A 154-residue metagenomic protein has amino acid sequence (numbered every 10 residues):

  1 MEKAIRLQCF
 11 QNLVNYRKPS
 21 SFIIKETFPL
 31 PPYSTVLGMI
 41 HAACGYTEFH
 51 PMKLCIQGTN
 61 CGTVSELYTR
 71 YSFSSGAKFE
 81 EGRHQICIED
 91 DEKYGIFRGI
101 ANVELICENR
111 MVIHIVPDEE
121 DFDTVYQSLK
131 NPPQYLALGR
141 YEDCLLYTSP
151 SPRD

Functional and structural regions predicted by a protein language model:
E2-H50: N-terminal ordered "arm"
A4-R6, V112-H114, Y147: Ordered hydrophobic segments in well-structured contexts
L13-V14, D118-E120, E142: Short acidic/polar capping segments at secondary-structure boundaries
F28-T35, C44-V125: Extended, compositionally biased
Y71-S74, K130, T148: A short, sequence-level motif marking secondary-structure junctions
V125-P133: Short amphipathic alpha-helices in soluble, non-transmembrane regions that often serve as interface/regulatory elements
P132-L145: Short, cationic low-complexity segments
Y147-D154: Conserved small/polar residues in nucleotide/adenosyl-binding loops
